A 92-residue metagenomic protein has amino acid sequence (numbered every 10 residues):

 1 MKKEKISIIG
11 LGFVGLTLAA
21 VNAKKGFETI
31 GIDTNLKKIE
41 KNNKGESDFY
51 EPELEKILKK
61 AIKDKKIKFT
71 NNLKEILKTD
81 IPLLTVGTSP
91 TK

Functional and structural regions predicted by a protein language model:
M1-K92: Structural/interface elements that position substrates and couple domains in central-metabolism enzymes
